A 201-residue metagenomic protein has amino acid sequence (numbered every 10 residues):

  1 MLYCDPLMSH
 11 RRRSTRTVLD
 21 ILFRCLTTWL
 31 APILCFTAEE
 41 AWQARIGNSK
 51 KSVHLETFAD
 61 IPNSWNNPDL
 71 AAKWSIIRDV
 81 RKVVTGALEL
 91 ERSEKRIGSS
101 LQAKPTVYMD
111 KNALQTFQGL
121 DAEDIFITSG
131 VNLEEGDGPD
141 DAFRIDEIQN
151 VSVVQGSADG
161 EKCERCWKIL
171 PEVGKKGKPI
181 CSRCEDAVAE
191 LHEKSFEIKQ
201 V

Functional and structural regions predicted by a protein language model:
M1-A87, E91-K111, Q115, E134-E135 (+3 more regions): Acidic, turn-prone loop/beta-hairpin segments
I46, D121, L170: A short beta-strand motif that forms part of the nucleic acid-binding face of small beta-barrel RNA-binding folds
F117-G119: Short beta-alpha junctions and helix-cap segments that line functional grooves
D121-D137: A glycine-rich helix N-cap at a beta->alpha junction
A158-E161, K176: Flanking scaffold residues of small Cys/His-coordinated metal-binding clusters
C163-C166, C181-C184: Short cysteine-rich clusters marking metal-coordination/redox-active sites
K168-G174, A189: Short functional micro-motifs and their immediate structural scaffolds
R183-E193: An exposure/low-complexity boundary signal
